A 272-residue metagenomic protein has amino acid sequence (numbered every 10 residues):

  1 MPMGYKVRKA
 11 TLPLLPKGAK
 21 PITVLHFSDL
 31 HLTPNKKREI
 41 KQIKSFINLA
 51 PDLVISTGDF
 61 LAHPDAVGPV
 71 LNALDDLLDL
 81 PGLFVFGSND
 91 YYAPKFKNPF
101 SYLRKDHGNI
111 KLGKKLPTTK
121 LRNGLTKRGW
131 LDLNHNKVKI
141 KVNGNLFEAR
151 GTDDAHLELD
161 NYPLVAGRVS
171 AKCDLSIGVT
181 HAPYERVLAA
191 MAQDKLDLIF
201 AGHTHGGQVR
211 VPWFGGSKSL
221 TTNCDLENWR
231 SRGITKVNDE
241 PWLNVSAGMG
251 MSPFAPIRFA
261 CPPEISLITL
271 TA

Functional and structural regions predicted by a protein language model:
M1-G18: N-terminal membrane-anchoring alpha-helices
P13-L25, W130-L131, K137-A149, A171-L175 (+2 more regions): Beta-strand-turn-beta hairpins that frame and shape the catalytic cleft of phosphate-ester-processing enzymes
P21-I40, L61-A62, Y92-G113, F214-E227 (+1 more regions): Acidic/histidine-rich helix-loop elements that form or flank divalent-metal/phosphate-binding sites at the catalytic
H26-S28, L53-D59, G82-S88, L133-H135 (+3 more regions): Active-site neighborhood of phospho(di)ester-bond hydrolases with catalytic His/Asp-centered motifs
R38-K141: Core catalytic region of metal-dependent phosphoesterases/phosphodiesterases, especially metallo-beta-lactamase-like
L49, L74-D79, V169-K172, M191-D194: Short, conserved loop/helix-junction motifs that constitute active-site signature segments in enzyme catalytic cores
K97-W130, N134-K137, V142-A189, A255-C261: Binuclear metal-dependent hydrolase catalytic cores centered on His/Asp/Glu-rich metal-binding motifs
P183-S266: Conserved beta-sheet core of the metallophosphoesterase superfamily
